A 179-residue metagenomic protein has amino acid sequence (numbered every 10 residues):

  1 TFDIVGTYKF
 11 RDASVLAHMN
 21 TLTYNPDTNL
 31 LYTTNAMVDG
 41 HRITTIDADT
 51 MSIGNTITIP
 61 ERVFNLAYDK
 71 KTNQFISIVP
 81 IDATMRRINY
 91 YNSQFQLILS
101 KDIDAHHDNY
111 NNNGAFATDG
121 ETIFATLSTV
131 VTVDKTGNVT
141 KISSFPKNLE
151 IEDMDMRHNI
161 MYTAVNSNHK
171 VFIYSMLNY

Functional and structural regions predicted by a protein language model:
T1, D39-T45, A83-Y90, S128-D134 (+1 more regions): Structural motif
D3-A13, S52-T58, Q96-D108, N138-F145: A short beta-strand motif characteristic of beta-propeller blades
D3-N35: Blade-loop segments of beta-propeller domains
S14-T23, I59-K70, H106-A117, K147-H158: Repeated scaffold domains used in trafficking and secretory/extracellular systems, primarily beta-propellers
D27-N29, K71-N73, D119-E121, H158-N159: Short coil/turn segments that connect the beta-strands within blades of beta-propeller domains
L31-D39, S77-A83, I123-S128, T163-H169: Conserved beta-strand positions in repeat-built beta-propeller and related beta-rich domains
R62-D108: Hydrophobic, aromatic-enriched interface-forming segments
A105-V133: Loop/turn-rich, solvent-exposed surfaces of beta-rich toroidal or solenoidal domains
